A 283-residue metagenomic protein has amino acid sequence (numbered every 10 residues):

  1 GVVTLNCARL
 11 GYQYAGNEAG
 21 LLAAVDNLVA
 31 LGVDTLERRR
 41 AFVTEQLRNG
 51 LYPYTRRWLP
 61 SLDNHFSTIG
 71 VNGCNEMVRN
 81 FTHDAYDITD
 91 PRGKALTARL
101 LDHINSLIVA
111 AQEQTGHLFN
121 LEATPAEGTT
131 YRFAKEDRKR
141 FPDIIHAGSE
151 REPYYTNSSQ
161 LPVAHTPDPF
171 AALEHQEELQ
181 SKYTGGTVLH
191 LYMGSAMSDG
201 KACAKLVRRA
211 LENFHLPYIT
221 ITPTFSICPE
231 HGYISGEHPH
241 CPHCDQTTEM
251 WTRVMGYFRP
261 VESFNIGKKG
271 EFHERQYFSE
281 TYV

Functional and structural regions predicted by a protein language model:
G1-V283: Long, C-terminal-biased catalytic regions of enzyme "large/alpha" subunits
